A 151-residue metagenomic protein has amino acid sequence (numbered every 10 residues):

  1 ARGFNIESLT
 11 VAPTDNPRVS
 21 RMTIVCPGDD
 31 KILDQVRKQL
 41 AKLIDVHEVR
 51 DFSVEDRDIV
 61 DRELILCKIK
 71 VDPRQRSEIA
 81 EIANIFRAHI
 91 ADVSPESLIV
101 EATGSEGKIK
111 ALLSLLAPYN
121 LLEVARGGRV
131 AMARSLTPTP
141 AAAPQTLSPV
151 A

Functional and structural regions predicted by a protein language model:
A1-R21, V25-A151: Long, contiguous binding/interaction regions
